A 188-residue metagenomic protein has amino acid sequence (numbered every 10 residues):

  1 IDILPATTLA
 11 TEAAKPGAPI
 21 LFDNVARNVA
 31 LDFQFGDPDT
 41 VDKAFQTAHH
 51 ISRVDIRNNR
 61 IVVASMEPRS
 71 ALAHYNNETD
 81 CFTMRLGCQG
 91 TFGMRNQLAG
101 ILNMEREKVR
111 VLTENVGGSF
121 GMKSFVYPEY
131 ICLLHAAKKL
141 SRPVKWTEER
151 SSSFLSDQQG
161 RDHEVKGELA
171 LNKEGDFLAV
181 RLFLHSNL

Functional and structural regions predicted by a protein language model:
I1-L188: Structural alpha/beta core scaffold segments of enzyme domains
